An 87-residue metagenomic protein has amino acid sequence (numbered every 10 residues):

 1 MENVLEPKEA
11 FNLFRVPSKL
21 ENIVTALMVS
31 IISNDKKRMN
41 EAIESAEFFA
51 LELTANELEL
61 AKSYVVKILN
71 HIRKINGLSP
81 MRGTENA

Functional and structural regions predicted by a protein language model:
M1-P7, K74-A87: Short intrinsically disordered terminal tails
E2-K37: N-terminal acidic leader/helix
A10, T25, I32, N56-L58 (+3 more regions): Intrinsic disorder/low-complexity segments in short proteins, especially the signal peptide and propeptide regions
K37-G77: Short, charge-rich amphipathic interface segments used for partner binding and complex assembly
